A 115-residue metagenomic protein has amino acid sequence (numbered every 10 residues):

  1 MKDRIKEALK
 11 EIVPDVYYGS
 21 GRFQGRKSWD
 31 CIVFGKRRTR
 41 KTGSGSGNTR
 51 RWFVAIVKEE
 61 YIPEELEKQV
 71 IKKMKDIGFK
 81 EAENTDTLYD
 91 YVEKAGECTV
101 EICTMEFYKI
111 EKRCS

Functional and structural regions predicted by a protein language model:
M1-T42, E59-I62, L66-K68, A95: Small/polar-rich, solvent-exposed N-terminal microdomains that initiate assembly or binding
K2-E7, F23-G25, R37-T49, T85-S115: Short, charged interaction patches at domain edges and termini
Y17, A82-E83: Short beta-strand elements
D30-I32, W52, M105: A broad, low-specificity signal marking well-ordered, structured residues that form hydrophobic/aromatic
I32-K36, F79, F107: Aromatic-residue hotspot detector
G45-E60: Short glycine-rich, basic-tinged beta-strand/loop micro-motifs
I62-Q69, E83-Y89: Short C-terminal domain-edge/linker segments immediately following a structured domain
K72-K80: A common structural junction motif
